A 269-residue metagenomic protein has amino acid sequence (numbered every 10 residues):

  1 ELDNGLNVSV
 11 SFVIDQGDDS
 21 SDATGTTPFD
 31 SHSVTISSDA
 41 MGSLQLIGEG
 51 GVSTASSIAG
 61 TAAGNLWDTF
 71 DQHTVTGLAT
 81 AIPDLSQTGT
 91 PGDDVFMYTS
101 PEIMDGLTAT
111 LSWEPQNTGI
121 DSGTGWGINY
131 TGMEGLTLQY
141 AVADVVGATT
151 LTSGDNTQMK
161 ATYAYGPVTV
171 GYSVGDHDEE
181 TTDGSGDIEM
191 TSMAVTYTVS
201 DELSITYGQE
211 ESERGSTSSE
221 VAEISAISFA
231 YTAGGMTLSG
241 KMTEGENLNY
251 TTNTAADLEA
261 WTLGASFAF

Functional and structural regions predicted by a protein language model:
E1-F269: Outer-membrane beta-barrel proteins
